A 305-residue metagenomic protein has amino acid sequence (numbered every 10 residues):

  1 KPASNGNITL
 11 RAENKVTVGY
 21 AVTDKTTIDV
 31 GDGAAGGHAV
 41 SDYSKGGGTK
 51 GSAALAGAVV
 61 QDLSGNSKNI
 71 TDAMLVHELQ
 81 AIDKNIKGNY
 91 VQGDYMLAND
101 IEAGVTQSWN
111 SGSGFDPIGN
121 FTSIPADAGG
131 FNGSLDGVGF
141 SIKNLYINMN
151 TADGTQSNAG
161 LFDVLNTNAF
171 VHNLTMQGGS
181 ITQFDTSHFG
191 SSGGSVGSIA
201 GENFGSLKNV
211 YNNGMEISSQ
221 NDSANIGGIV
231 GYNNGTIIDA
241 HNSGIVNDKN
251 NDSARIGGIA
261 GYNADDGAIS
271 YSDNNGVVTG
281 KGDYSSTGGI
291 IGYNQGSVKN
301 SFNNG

Functional and structural regions predicted by a protein language model:
P2-G305: Surface-exposed repetitive/solenoidal architectures
